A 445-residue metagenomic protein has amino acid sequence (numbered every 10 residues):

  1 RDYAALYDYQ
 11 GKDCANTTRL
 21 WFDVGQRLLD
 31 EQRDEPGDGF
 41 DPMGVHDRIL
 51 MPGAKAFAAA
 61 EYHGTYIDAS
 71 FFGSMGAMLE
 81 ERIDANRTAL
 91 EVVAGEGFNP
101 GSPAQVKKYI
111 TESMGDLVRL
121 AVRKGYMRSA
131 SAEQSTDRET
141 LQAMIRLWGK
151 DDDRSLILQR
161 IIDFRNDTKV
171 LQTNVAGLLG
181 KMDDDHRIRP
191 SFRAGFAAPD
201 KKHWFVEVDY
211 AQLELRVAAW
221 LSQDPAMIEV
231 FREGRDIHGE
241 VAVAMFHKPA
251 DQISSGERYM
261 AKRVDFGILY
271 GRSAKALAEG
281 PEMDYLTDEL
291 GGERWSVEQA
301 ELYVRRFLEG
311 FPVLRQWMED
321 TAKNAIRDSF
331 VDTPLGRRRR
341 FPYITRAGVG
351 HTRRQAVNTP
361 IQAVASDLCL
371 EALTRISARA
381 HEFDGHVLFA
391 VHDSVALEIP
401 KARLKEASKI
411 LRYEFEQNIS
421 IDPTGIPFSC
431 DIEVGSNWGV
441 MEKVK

Functional and structural regions predicted by a protein language model:
R1-D184, A197-W204, A211-E214, D224 (+6 more regions): Conserved "right-hand" nucleotidyltransferase catalytic core of DNA-directed polymerases
D13, E214, G234, H238 (+2 more regions): Hydrophobic (often cysteine-bearing) scaffold residues that line and stabilize catalytic clefts of nucleotide/cofactor
K55-Y62, V243-F383, V387-A390, E398-K401 (+2 more regions): Conserved catalytic core of nucleic-acid polymerases
T111, V217-W220, V440-V444: Short acidic, glycine/serine/threonine-rich loops at helix termini
V175-R189, E371-D384: Flexible, glycine/threonine-enriched loop-and-boundary segments that flank and lead into catalytic domains of large
D184-D251: Function-dense linear segments that define catalytic or interfacial modules in macromolecule-processing proteins
Y413-D422: A common structural junction motif
